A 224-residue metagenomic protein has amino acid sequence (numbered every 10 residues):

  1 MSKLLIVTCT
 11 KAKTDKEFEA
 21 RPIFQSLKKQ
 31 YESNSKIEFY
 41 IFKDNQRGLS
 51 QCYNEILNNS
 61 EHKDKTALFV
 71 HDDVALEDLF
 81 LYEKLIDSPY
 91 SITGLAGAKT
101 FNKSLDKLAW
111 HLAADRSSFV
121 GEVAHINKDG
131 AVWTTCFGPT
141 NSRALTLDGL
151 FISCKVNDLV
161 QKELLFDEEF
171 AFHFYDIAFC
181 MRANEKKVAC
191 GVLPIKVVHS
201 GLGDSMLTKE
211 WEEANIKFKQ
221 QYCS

Functional and structural regions predicted by a protein language model:
M1-Q30, S35-I41: N-proximal low-complexity "stem/linker" segments adjacent to membrane-targeting elements
Q46-H62: Glycine-rich, basic loop-to-helix element that forms the pyrophosphate-binding segment of sugar-nucleotide handling
L49-N54, L147-L150, F172-M181: Conserved glycosyltransferase catalytic-site signature
D64-A75: Short beta-strand-to-loop acidic/aromatic patch adjacent to the donor-nucleotide binding site
A75, L79-F119: Conserved donor NDP-sugar-binding/catalytic core segment of glycosyltransferases
G130-C154: A recurrent flexible, glycine/aromatic-enriched loop bordering the glycosyltransferase active site that acts as
C154, V160-F170: Conserved nucleotide-sugar donor-binding catalytic segment
E168-S224: C-terminal catalytic/acceptor-binding lobe
